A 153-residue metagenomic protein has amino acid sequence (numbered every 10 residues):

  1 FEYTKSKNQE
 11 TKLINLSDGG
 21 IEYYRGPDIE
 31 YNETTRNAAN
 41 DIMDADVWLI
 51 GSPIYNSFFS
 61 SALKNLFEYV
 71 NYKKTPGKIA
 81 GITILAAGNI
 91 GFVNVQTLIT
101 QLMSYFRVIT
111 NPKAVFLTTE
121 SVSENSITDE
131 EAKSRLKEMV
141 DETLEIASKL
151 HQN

Functional and structural regions predicted by a protein language model:
F1-E68, Y72, S126-N153: N-terminal beta1-alpha1-beta2 submodule of the flavodoxin-like/Rossmannoid cofactor-binding fold
D46-W48, K78-G81: Short, surface-exposed connector motifs at secondary-structure boundaries
I79-T119, E131-S134: Short, glycine-/small-residue-rich phosphate/pyrophosphate-handling segment
S121-S123: Hydrophobic, well-ordered secondary-structure segments that either form specific early membrane-associated helices used
